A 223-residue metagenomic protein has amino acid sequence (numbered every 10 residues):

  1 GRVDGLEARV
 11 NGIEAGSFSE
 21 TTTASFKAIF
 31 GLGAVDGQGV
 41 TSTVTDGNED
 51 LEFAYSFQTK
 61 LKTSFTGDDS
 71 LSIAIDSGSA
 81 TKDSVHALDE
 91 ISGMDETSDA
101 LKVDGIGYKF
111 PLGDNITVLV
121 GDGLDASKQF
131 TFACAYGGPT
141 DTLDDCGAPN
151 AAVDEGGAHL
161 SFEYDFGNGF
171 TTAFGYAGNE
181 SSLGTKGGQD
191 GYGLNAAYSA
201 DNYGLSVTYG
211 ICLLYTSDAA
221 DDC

Functional and structural regions predicted by a protein language model:
G1-S127, C134-A135, P139-S181, G187-G210: Beta-barrel outer-membrane channel/assembly domains of diderm bacteria
Y215-A220: Conserved small/polar residues in nucleotide/adenosyl-binding loops
